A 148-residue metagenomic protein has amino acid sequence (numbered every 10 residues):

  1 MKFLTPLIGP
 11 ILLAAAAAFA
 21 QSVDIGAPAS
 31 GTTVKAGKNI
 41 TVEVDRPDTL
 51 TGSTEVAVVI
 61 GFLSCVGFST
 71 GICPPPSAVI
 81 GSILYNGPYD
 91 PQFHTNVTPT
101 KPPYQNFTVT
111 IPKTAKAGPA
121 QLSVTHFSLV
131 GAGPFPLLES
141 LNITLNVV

Functional and structural regions predicted by a protein language model:
M1-D24: Fungal secretory targeting signals
A18, T51-S53, A115-A117: A cross-taxa feature marking solvent-exposed loop/turn segments within ectodomains of secreted and single-pass membrane
A18-E43, L50: N-terminal edge beta-strand
N39, P47-H94, T125-H126, L137-S140: Contiguous segments within soluble domain cores/interaction surfaces
P91-P99, I111-P112: Beta-strand-rich interaction surfaces with strong enrichment in secreted/lumenal proteins
P103-I143: Internal, hydrophobic beta-strand segments that form the core of beta-sheet-rich folds
L145-V147: Interdomain boundary/hinge segments at the C-termini of tandem beta-sandwich modules
